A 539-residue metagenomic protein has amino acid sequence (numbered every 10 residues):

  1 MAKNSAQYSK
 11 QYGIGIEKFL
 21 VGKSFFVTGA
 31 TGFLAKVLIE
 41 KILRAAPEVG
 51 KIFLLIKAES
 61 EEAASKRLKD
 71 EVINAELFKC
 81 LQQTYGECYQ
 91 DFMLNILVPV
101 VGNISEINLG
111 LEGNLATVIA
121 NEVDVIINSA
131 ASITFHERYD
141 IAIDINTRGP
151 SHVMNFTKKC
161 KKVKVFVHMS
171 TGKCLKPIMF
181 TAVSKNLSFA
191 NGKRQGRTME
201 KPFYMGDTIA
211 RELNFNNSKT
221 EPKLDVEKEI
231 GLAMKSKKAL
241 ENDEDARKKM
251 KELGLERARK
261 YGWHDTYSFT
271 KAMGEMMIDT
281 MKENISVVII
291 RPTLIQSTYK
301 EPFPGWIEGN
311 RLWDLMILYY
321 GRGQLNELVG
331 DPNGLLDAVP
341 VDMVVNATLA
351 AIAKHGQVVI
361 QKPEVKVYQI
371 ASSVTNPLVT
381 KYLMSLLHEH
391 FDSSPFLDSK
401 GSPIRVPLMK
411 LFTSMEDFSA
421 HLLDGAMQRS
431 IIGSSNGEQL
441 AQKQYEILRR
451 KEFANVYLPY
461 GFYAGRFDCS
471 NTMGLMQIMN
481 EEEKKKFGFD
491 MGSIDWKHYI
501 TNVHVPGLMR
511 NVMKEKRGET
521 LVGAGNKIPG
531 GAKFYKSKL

Functional and structural regions predicted by a protein language model:
M1-S132, Y139-I143, S151, K159-V165 (+2 more regions): N-terminal Rossmann/SDR dinucleotide-binding element
V125, I141-H152, M169, V183-K185 (+1 more regions): Glycine-rich NAD(P)-binding loop of the Rossmann-fold in SDR/ketoreductase-type enzymes
F135, G172-F180, N186-R194, I295-S297: Conserved catalytic-site region of short-chain dehydrogenase/reductase
F180-L187, L232-P304, L312-W313, Q357-V367: Conserved beta-loop-beta element that borders a ligand/cofactor-binding pocket
N216-K260, Y299, G425-A441, Y445 (+1 more regions): Long, low-complexity, polar/charged, intrinsically disordered or flexibly structured peripheral segments
F269-M273, D331-A353: Substrate-positioning beta->alpha
F303-E327, K443: C-terminal beta-strand-loop-alpha-helix "lid" module of Rossmann-like NAD(P)-dependent dehydrogenases
A351-V456, G461, G465-G492, K497-I500 (+4 more regions): Mid/C-terminal beta-alpha module of Rossmann-like enzyme folds, strongest in SDR-family dehydrogenases/epimerases
